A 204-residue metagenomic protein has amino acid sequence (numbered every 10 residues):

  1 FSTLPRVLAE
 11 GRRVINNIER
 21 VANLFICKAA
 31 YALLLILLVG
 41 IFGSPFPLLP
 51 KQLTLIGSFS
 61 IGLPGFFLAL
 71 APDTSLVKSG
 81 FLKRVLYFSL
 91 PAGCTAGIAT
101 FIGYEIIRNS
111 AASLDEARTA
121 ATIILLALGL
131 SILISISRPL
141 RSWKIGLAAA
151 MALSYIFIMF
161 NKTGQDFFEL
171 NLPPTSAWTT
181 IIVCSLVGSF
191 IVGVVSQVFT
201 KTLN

Functional and structural regions predicted by a protein language model:
F1-W143, Y155-N161: Membrane-embedded transport module
Y31, L35, T180-V187, V195: Hydrophobic alpha-helical transmembrane segments
T122-L125, P174-S189: Small-residue-rich transmembrane alpha-helices that serve as helix-helix interface/gating elements in multipass
A148-A149: Mid-to-C-terminal catalytic subdomains of enzymes that bind/position adenosyl phosphate moieties or nucleic-acid
F160-W178: Extracellular/periplasmic helix-loop-helix junctions in multi-pass membrane proteins
F190-N204: Membrane-interface capping segments at transmembrane-helix boundaries
